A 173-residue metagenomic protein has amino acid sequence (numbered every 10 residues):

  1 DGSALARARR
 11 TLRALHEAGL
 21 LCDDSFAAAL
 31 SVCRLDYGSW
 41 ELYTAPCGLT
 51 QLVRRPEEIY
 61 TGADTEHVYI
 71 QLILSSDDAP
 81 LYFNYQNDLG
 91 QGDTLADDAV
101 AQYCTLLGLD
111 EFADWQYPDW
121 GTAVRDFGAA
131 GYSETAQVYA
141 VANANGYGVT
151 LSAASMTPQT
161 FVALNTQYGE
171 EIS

Functional and structural regions predicted by a protein language model:
D1-L42, G90-V124: Short, non-transmembrane alpha-helical segments in secretory-pathway proteins
D23-I73, P118-S155: Exposed beta-strand-loop-beta-strand "reactive/processing" segments of non-cytosolic proteins
Q51-W120: Long, charged/polar, surface-exposed segments that mediate recognition or autoinhibition
N84-N87, D126, N143-N145, N165: Detector for Asparagine
L151-I172: Short, low-complexity, Pro/Ser/Thr/Gly-rich segments in the mature regions of secreted, periplasmic
